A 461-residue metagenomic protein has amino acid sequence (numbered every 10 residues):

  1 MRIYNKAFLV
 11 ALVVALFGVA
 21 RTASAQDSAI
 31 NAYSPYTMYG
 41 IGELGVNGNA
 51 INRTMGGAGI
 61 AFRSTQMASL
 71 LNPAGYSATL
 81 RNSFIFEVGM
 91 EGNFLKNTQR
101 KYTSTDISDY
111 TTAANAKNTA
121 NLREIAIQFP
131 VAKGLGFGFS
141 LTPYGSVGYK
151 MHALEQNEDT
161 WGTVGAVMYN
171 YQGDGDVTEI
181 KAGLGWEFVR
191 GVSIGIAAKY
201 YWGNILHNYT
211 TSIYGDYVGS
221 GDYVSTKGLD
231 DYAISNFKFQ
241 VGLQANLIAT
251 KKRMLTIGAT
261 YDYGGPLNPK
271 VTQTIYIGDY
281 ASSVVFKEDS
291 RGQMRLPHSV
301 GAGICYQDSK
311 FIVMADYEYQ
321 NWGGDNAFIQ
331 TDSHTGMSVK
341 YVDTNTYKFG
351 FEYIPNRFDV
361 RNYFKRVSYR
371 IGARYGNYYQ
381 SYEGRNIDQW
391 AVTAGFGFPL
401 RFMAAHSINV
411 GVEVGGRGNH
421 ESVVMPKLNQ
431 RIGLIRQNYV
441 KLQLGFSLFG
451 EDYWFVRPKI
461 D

Functional and structural regions predicted by a protein language model:
M1-V10: Bacterial N-terminal signal peptides that target proteins for export
V10-G18: Bacterial N-terminal signal peptides
F17-A20, Q128: Residues within alpha-helical transmembrane segments of multi-pass membrane proteins, especially transporters, ion
R21-A25: Sec/Tat signal peptide C-region and signal peptidase I cleavage site
Q26-D461: Subset of outer-membrane beta-barrel
